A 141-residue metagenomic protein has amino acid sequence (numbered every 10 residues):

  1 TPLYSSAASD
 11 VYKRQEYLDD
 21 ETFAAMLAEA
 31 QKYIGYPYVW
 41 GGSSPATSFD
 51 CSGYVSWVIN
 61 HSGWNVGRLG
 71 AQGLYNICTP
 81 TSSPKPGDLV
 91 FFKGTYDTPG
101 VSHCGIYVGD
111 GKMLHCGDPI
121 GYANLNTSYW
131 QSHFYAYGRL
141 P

Functional and structural regions predicted by a protein language model:
T1-A8, Y12: Single conserved hydrophobic/aromatic residue that forms the stacking wall/gate of nucleotide- or nucleobase-binding
Y4, M26, C51, V55: Hydrophobic (often cysteine-bearing) scaffold residues that line and stabilize catalytic clefts of nucleotide/cofactor
K13-D19, Y38-P45, G94: Second-shell loop/turn segments in exported
E16-F23, T47-S52, S83, T98: Solvent-exposed, acidic/flexible segments
E21-Q31, M113: A structural motif
Y33-P86: Catalytic cysteine-centered active-site loop
W64-N124: ...with weaker cross-activation on analogous glycine-rich loops/strands in unrelated enzymes
G138-P141: Short beta-strand-to-coil "C-cap" segments at the C-terminal boundary of structured domains/repeats, marking
